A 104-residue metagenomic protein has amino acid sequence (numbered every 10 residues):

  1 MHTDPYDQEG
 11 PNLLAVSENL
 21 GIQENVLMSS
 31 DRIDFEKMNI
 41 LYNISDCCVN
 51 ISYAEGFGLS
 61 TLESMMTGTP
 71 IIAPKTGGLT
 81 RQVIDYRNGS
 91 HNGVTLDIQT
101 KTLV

Functional and structural regions predicted by a protein language model:
G10-F35, D97: Nucleotide-activated donor-binding/catalytic signature segment of Leloir-type glycosyltransferases, i.e., the conserved
L41-S45: Short alpha-helical donor nucleotide-sugar binding micro-motif in glycosyltransferases
C48-V49: A short hydrophobic beta-strand element within the catalytic core of glycosyltransferases that build diverse glycans
Y53: Aromatic "clamp/platform" in nucleotide-sugar-dependent glycosyltransferases that forms part of the donor/acceptor
G58-T61, L79: Short glycine/serine-rich donor-binding loops of glycosyltransferases
S64: Donor-sugar nucleotide-binding helix/loop cap in glycosyltransferases
P70-A73, V83, H91: Short hydrophobic beta-strand element within catalytic cores of glycosyltransferases and related nucleotide-activated
R87-V104: A short acidic/histidine/glycine-rich donor-binding loop in glycosyltransferase catalytic cores
